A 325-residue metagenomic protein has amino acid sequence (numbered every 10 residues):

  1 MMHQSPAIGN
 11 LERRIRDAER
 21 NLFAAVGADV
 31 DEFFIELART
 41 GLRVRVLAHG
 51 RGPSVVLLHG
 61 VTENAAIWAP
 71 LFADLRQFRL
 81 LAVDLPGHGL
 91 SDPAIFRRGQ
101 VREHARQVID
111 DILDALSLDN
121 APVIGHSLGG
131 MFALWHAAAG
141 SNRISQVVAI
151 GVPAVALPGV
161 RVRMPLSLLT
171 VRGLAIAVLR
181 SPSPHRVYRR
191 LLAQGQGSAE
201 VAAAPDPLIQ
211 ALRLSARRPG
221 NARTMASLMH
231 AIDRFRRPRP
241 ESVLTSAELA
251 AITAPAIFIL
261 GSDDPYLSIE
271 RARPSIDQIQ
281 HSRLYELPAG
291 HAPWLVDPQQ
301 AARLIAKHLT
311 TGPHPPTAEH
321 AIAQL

Functional and structural regions predicted by a protein language model:
M1-P53, R76-R79, L118-D119, L304-A306 (+1 more regions): Alpha/beta-hydrolase fold catalytic core
R45-L90: Conserved HGGG/HGGXW glycine-rich cap/lid loop of the alpha/beta-hydrolase fold
L47, A82-I124, L128: Active-site loop/oxyanion-hole signature of alpha/beta-hydrolase fold enzymes
V147-R180: Flexible "cap/lid" loop of the alpha/beta hydrolase fold
S181-E248: Conserved alpha/beta-hydrolase catalytic His-Asp/Glu region
I252, F258-L260: Short beta-strand/loop motif that positions the catalytic acidic residue of the alpha/beta-hydrolase fold
D263-L267: Acidic catalytic loop of the alpha/beta-hydrolase fold
G290-A302: Catalytic histidine-centered segment of alpha/beta-hydrolase-like enzymes
